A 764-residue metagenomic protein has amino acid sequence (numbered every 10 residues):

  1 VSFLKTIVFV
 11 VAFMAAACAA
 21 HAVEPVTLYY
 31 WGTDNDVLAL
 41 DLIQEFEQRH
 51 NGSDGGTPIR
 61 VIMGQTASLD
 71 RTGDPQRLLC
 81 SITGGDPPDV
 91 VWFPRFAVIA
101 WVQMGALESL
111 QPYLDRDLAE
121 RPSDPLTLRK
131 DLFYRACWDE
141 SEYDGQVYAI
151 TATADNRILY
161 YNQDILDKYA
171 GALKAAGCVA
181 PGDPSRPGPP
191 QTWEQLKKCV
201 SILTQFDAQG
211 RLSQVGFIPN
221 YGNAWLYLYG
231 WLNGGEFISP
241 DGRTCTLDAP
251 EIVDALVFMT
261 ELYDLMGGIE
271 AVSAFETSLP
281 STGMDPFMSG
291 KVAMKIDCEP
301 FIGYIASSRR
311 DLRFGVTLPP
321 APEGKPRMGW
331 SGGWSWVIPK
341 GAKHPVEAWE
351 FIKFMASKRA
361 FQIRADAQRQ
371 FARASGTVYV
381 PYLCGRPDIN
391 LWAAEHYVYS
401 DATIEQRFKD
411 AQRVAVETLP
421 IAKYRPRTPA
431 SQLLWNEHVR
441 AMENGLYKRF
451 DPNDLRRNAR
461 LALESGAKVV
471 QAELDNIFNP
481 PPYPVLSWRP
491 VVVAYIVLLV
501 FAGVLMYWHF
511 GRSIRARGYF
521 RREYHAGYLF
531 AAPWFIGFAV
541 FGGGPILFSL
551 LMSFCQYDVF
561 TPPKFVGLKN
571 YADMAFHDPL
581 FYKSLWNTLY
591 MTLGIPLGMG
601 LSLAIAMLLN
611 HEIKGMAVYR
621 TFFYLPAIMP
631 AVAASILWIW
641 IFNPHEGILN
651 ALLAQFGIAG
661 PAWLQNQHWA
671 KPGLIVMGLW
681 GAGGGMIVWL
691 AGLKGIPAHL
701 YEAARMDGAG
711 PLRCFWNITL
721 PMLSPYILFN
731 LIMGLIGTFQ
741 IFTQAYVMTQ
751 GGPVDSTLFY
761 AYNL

Functional and structural regions predicted by a protein language model:
V23-V98, S281: Early extracytoplasmic/lumenal segment of secretory-pathway proteins
R95-I158, G230, G315-L318: Hinge/lid segment of periplasmic solute-binding proteins
E140-A152, R157, G188-C245, G283 (+1 more regions): Extracytoplasmic/periplasmic solute-binding protein
K197-T204, D241-T277, S307, L318-P319: Glycine-centered hinge/linker elements that transmit conformational signals in sensory and ligand-binding systems
F301-D311, P322-E437: C-terminal lobe and pocket-closing loops of periplasmic/extracytoplasmic Venus-flytrap solute-binding proteins
R407-A502: Conserved C-terminal helix/tail region of periplasmic/extracytoplasmic solute-binding proteins
F501-F530, K614-M616: Transmembrane alpha-helical segments of polytopic membrane transport and secretion proteins
A526-L764: A structural signal for multi-pass alpha-helical bundles of membrane permease subunits that mediate small-molecule
